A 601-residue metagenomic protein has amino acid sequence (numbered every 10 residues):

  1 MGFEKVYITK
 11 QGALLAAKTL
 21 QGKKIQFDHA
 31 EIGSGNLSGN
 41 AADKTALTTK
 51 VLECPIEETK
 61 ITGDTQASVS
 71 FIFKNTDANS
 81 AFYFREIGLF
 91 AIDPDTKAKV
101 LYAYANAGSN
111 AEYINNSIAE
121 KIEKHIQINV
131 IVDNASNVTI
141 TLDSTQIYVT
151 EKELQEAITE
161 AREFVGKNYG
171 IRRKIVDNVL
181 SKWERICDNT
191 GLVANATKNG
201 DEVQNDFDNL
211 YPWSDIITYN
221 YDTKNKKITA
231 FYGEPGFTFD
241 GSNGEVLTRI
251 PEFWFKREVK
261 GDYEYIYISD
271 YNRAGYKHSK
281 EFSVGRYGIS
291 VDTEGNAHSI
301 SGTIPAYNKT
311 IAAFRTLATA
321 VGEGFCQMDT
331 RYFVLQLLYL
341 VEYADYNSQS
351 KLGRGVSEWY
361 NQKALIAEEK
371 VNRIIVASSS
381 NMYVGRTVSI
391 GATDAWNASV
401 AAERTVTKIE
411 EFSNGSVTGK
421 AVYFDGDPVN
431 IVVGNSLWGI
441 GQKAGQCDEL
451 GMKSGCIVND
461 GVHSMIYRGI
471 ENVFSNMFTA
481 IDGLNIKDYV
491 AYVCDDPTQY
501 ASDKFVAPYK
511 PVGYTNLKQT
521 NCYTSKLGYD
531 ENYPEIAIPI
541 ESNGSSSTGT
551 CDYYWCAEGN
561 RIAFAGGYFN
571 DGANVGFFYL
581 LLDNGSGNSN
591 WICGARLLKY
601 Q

Functional and structural regions predicted by a protein language model:
M1-S144: N-terminal assembly/attachment segments of tailed bacteriophage virion structural proteins
Y148-E163: A signal for long, low-complexity, Ser/Thr/Asn-enriched, surface-exposed stalk/shaft and domain-boundary segments
A161-C187: Intrinsically disordered, low-structural-confidence terminal and linker regions
K167, R331, N476-N485, V506-Q601: C-terminal, surface-exposed recognition/capping segments
F207-S269: Extended, Lys/Arg-enriched charged tracts that mediate electrostatic binding to polyanionic substrates
G241-N243, I268-A395, I409-E411, G415-V473: Short aromatic-cysteine micro-motif
G244-R249, K256-E258, D262-G324, D488-K526 (+2 more regions): Extracellular adhesion/carbohydrate-recognition regions
D394-T407, I486-Y492: Short, Lys/Arg- and Gly-enriched loop/turn segments at beta-strand edges
